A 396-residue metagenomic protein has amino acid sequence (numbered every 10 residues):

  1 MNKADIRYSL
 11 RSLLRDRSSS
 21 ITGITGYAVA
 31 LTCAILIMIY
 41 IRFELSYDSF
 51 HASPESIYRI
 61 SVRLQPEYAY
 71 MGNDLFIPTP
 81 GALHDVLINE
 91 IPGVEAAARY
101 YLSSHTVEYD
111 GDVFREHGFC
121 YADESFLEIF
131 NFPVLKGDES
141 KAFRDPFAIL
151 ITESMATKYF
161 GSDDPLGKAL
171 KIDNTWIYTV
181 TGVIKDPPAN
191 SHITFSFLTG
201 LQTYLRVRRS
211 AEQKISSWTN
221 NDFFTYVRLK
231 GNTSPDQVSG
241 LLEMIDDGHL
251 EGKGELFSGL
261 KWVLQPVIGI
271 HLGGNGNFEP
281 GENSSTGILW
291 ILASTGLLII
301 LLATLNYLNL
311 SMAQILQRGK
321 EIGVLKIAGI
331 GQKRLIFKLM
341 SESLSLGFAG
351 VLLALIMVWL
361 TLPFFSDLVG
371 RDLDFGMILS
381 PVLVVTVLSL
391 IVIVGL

Functional and structural regions predicted by a protein language model:
D5, Y47, A303, S311-I315 (+1 more regions): C-terminal membrane-exit region of the final transmembrane helix in multipass inner-membrane proteins
I6-S18, T22, G26, A303-L346: Intracellular coupling helices
D16-L45, L352: Short, strongly hydrophobic transmembrane alpha-helices
T32, L36-I39, V263, L344-L396: Small-residue-rich transmembrane alpha-helices
M38-S104, W218-Y226, K230, S239-L241 (+3 more regions): Membrane-proximal extracellular/periplasmic loop immediately following the first transmembrane helix
L45-P54, Q65, S196-S210, L272-P280 (+1 more regions): Short juxtamembrane loops and helix-capping segments at transmembrane helix boundaries of multi-pass membrane proteins
C120-K136, F147-G287: Mid-to-C-terminal secondary-structure elements that act as membrane-proximal/extracytoplasmic interface segments
E279-I299, P381, T386: N-terminal membrane-entry
